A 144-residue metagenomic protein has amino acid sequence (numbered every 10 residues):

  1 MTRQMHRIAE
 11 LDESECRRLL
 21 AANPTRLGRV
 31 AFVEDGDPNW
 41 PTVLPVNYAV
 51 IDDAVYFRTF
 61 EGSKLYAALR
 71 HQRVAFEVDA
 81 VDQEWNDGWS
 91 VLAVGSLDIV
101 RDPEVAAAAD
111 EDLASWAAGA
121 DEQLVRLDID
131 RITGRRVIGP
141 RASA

Functional and structural regions predicted by a protein language model:
M1-A22: Extreme N-terminal tail/first-helix region
L11-E15, T59, A108: Charged, amphipathic alpha-helical segments
D12, A22-R29, E77: Short Pro/Gly-enriched beta-strand edge/turn motifs at strand-loop
T25-F60: Short beta-strand segments
G36, S63-L65, R141: Short, surface-exposed beta-strand-loop junctions and turns on beta-sheet-rich folds
A54-Y56, R126, T133: General beta-strand recognition
E61-Q123, I129-R131: Short, structured beta-strand-loop surface elements
I132-A144: Short, charged, intrinsically disordered terminal tails
